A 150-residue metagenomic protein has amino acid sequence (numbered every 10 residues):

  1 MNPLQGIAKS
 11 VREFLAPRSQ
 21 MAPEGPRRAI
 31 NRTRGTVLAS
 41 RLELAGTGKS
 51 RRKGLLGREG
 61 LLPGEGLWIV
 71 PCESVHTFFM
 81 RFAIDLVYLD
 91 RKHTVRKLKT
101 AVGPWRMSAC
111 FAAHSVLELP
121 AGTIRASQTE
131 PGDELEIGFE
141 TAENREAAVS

Functional and structural regions predicted by a protein language model:
N2-S150: Compact, glycine-rich, soluble single-domain proteins
